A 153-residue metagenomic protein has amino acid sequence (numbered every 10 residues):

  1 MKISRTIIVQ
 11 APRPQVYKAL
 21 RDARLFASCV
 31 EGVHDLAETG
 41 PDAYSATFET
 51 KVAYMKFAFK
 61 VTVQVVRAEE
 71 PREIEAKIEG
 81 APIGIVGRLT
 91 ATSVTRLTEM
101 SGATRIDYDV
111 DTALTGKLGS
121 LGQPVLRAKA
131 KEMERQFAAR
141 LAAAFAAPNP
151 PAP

Functional and structural regions predicted by a protein language model:
M1-K51, A147, P151-P153: Hydrophobic ligand-binding cavity/cleft-lining segments
T6-Q10, A37, Q64, R96-T98 (+1 more regions): Generic structural detector for well-ordered beta-strands
P12, P41, E70-P71, M100-A103: Short strand-connecting beta-turns/loops that link adjacent beta-strands
V16, L20, F26, V65 (+2 more regions): Hydrophobic pocket/interface hotspot
A37-A81: Glycine-rich portal/gate segments that line the openings of hydrophobic small-molecule binding cavities
T62, E75-A128, E132: Beta-strand/loop substructures that line and gate deep hydrophobic ligand-binding cavities in soluble
A130-E134, A138-N149: Short amphipathic alpha-helical signal-transduction/dimerization elements
